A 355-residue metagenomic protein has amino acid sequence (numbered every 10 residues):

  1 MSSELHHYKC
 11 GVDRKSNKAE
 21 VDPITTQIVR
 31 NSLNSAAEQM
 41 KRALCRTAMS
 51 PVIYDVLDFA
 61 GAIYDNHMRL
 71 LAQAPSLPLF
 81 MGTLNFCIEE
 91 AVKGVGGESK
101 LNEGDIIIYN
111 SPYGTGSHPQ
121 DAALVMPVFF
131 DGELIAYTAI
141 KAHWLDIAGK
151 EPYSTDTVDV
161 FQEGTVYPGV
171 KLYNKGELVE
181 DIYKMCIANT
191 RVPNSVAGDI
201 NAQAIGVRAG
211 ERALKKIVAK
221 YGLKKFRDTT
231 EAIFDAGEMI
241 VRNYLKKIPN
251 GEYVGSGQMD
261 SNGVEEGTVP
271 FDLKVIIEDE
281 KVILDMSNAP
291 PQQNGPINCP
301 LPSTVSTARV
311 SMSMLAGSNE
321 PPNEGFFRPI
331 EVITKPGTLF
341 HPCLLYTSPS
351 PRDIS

Functional and structural regions predicted by a protein language model:
E20, I24, P168-I240: N-terminal leader/propeptide and maturation segments of large enzyme subunits in energy/redox metabolism and hydrolases
S35-D55, G96, G114-T115: Short, basic/aromatic recognition patches
L44-Y54, L101-E103, A197, L214-E231 (+2 more regions): Flexible, glycine/charged-enriched surface loops at secondary-structure junctions
A123-F130, A139: A short, hydrophobic, proline-anchored segment that marks a local hinge/packing element in signaling and regulatory
M126, L273-V275, P290-P321, S348: Alpha-helical support elements that line or immediately flank enzyme active sites and cofactor-binding pockets
L134-R191, Q292-G295, P302, S306-R309 (+1 more regions): Gly/Pro-rich active-site capping loops and adjacent beta-alpha segments that organize cofactor/substrate pockets
K215-P290: Accessory "access/gating" subregions that flank catalytic or transport cores
Y346-I354: Single conserved hydrophobic/aromatic residue that forms the stacking wall/gate of nucleotide- or nucleobase-binding
